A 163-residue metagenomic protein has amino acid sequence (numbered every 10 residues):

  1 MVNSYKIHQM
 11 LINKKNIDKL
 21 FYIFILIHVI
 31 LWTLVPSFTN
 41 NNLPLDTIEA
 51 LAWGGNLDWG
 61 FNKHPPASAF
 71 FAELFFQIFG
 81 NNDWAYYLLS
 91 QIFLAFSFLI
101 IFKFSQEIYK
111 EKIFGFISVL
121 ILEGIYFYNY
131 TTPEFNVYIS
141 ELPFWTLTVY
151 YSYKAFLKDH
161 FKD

Functional and structural regions predicted by a protein language model:
M1-W32, F116: Start-transfer (signal-anchor) and selected internal transmembrane alpha helices of multi-pass inner/ER membrane
F24, Y86-F93, V137: Alpha-helical transmembrane segments of multi-pass integral membrane proteins
V35-A50, W59-L74, G80-A85: Extracytoplasmic catalytic/substrate-binding loops of multi-pass membrane glycan-assembly enzymes
Q91-A95, I139-Y150: Alpha-helical transmembrane segments of multi-pass membrane proteins
Q106-Y109, T148-D163: Membrane-interface transmembrane helices that cradle and orient dolichyl/undecaprenyl
G115-Y126: Short helix- or helix-capping micro-motifs that position conserved polar/aromatic residues at function-defining sites
Y130-S140: Short acidic/glycine- and proline-prone juxtamembrane loop motifs at membrane-interface regions of multi-pass membrane
